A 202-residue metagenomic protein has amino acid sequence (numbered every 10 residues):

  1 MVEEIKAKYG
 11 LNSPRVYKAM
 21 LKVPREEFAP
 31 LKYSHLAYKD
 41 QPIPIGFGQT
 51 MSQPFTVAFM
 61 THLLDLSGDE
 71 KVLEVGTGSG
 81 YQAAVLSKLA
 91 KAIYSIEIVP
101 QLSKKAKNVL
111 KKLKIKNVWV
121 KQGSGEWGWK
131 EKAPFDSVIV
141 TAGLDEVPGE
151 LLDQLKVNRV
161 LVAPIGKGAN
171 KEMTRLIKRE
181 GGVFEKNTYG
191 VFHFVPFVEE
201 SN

Functional and structural regions predicted by a protein language model:
M1-L73, Y81-V85, L89, L102-W119 (+1 more regions): Class I SAM-dependent transferase core
D65-E185: Conserved nucleotide-cofactor-binding alpha/beta core module
